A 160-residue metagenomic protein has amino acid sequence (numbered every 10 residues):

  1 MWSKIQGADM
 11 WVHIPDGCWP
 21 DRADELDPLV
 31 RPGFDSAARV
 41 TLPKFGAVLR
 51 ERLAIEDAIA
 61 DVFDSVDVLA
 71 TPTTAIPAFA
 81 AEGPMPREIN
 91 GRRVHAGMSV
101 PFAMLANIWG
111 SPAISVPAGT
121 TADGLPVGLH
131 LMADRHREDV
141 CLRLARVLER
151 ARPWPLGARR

Functional and structural regions predicted by a protein language model:
M1-A8, M85-R87, L129-L131: Short low-complexity, flexible loop/linker segments enriched in glycine and/or proline with clustered acidic
K4-A60, I76, S115-A118, A122-L125: Short helix-loop capping/hinge segments that flank enzyme active sites or metal/cofactor-binding pockets
I5, A47, F79-V100: Short, surface-exposed loop/helix-turn segments at secondary-structure junctions that function as lids/hinges flanking
G46-A47, D57-A60, S65, N107-R160: Structural helix-boundary/capping segments
A60, P84, A103: Short glycine-/small-residue-rich flexible loop motifs, especially phosphate/cofactor-binding loops
P77-A78, E138: Short, acidic Gly/Pro/Ser/Thr-rich loop/turn segments
V100-A103, R135: Glycine-rich phosphate/pyrophosphate-binding beta-alpha loops
